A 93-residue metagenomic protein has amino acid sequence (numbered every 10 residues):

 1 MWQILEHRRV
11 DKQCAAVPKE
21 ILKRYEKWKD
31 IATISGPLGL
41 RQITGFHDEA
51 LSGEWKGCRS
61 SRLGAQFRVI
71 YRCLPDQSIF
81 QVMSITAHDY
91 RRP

Functional and structural regions predicted by a protein language model:
M1-F67, C73-P93: Basic, Lys/Arg-enriched alpha-helical interface segments
